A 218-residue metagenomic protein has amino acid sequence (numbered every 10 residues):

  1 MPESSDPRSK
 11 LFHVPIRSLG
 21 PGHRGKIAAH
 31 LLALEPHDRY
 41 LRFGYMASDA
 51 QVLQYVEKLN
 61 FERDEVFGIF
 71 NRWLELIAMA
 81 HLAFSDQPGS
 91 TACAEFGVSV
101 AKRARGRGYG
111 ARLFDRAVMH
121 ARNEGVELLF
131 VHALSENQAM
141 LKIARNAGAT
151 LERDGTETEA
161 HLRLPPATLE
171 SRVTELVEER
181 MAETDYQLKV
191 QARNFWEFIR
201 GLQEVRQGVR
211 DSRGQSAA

Functional and structural regions predicted by a protein language model:
M1-L11: Short acidic N-proximal helix/loop "leader" segments that mark the beginning of a domain or an inter-domain linker
V14-K26: A short beta-loop-alpha structural element at the N-terminal edge of CoA-dependent acyl/N-acetyltransferase catalytic
P21, A29-G44: Helix-loop element at the rim of GNAT/NAT acetyltransferase active sites that forms part of the acceptor-substrate
G44-A92, A101: Acetyl-CoA-dependent GNAT
F70, G97-G106, L134: A short, internal acetyl-CoA/4′-phosphopantetheine-binding micro-motif in the GNAT/acyltransferase core
V100, G106-N123, L128, Q138-N146: Conserved acetyl-CoA-binding loop-helix of GNAT-fold acetyltransferases
H132, R145-P165: Conserved catalytic-core motifs of GNAT/GCN5-like acyltransferases
T156-R193: C-terminal "cap" of GNAT-fold acetyltransferases
